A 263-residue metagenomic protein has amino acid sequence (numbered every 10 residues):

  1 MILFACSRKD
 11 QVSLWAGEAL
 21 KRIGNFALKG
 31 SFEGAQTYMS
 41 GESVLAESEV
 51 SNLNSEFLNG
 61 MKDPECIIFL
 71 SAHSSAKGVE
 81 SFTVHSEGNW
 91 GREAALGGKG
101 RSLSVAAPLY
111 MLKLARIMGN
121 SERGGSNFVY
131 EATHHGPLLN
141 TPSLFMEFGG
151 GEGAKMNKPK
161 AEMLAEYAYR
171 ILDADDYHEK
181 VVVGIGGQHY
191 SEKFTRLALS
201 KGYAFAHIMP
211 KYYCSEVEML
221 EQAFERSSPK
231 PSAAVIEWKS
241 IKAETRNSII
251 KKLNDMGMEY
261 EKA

Functional and structural regions predicted by a protein language model:
M1-H134, L138-L139, G151, K158 (+3 more regions): N-terminal catalytic or cofactor-binding beta/alpha core of small enzyme domains
L197-A198: Short, low-order "capping/linker" segments at domain edges
